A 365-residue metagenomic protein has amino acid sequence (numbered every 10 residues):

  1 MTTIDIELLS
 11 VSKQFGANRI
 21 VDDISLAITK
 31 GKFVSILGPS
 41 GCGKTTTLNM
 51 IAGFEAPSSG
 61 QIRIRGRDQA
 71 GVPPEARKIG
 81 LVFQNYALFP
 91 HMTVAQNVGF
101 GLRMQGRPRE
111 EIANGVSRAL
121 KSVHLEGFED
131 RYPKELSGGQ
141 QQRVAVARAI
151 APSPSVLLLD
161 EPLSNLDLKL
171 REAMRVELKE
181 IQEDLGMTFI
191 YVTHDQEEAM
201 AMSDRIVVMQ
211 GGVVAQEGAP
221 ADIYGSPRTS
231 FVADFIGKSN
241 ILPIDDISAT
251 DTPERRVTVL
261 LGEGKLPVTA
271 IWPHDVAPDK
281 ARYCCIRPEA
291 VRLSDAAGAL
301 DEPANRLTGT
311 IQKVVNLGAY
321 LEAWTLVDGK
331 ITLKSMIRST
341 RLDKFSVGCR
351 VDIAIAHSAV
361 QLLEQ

Functional and structural regions predicted by a protein language model:
F33, P74-D234: ABC ATPase nucleotide-binding domains
L37-P39: The feature captures the beta-strand-to-loop junction immediately N-terminal to the Walker
T45-L48, V144: ABC ATPase nucleotide-binding domain helices that frame the ATP-binding cleft
A52: Helix-to-loop junction immediately C-terminal to a conserved catalytic motif
G60-D68: Conserved ABC transporter NBD signature motif
G262-V314, S339, D343-Q365: Glycine/charge-rich catalytic "coupling/switch" loops of P-loop NTPases
